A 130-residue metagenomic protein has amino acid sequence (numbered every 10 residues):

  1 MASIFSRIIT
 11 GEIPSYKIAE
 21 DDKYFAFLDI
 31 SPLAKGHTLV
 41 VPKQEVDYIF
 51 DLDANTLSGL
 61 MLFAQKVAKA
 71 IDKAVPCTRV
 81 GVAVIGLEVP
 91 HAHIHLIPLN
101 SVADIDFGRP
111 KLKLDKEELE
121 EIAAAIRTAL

Functional and structural regions predicted by a protein language model:
M1-L130: HIT superfamily nucleotide-processing domains
